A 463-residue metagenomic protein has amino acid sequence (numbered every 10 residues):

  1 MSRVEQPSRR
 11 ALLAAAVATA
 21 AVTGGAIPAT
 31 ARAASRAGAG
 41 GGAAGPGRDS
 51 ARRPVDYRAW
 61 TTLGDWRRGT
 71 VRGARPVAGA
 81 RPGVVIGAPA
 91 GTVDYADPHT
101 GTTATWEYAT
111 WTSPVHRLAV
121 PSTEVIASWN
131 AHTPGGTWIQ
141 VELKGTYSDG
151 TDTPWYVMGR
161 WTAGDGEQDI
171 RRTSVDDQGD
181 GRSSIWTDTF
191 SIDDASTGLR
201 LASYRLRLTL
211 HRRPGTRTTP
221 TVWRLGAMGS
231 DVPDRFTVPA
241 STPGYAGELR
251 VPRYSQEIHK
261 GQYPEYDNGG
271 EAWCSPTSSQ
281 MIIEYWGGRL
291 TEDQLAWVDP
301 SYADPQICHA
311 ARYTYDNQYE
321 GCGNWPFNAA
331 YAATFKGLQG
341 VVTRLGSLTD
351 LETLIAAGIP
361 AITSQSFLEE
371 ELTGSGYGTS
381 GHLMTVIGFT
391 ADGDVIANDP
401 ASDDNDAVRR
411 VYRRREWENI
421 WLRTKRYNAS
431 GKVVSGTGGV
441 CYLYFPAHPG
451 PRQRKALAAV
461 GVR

Functional and structural regions predicted by a protein language model:
M1-P7, A18-V22: N-terminal secretory signal peptides
G24-T30, A104, S113, D299-V462: Conserved active-site-adjacent core of cysteine acyl-enzyme catalytic domains
P28-R53, P233-D234: C-terminal segment of N-terminal export signals and the immediately downstream linker at the start of the mature
A34, Y57, T209-G321, G461-R463: Active-site-adjacent structural segments surrounding the nucleophilic cysteine of cysteine proteases and isopeptidases
P54-A104, A109, R117-V120, G136 (+7 more regions): Noncatalytic regulatory segments and standalone regulatory/sensor domains
P121-T133: A short beta-strand element within beta-rich, extracytoplasmic domains of secreted/secretory-pathway proteins
I126-S128, R205-T209, S364, T385-I387: Residues within well-ordered beta-strands of beta-sheet-rich folds
D180-T189: Aromatic sugar-binding surface patches on proteins that engage polysaccharides or sugar-phosphate polymers
